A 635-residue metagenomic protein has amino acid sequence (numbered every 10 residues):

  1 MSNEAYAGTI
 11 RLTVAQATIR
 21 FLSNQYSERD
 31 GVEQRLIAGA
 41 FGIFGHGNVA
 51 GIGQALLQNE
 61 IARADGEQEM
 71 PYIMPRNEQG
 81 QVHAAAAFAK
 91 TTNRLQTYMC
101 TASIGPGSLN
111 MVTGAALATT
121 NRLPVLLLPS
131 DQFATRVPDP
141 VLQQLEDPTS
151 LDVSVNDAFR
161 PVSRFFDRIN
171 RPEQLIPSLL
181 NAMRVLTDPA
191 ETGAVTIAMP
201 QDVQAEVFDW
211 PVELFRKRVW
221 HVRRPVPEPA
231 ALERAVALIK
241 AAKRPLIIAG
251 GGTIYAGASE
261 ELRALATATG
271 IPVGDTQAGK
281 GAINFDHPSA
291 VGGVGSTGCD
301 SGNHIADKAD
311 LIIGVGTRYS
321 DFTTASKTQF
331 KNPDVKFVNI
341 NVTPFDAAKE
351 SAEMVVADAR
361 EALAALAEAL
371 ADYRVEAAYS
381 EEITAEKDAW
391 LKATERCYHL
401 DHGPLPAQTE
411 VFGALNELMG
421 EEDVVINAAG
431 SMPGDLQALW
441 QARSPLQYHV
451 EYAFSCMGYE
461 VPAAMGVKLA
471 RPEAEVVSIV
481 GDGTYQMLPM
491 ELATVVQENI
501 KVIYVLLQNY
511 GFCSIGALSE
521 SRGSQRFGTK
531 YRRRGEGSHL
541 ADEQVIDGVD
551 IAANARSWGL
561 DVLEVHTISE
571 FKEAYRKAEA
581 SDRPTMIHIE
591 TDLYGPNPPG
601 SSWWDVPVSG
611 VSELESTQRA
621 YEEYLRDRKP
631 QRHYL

Functional and structural regions predicted by a protein language model:
S2, Y6, N170-E173, P211 (+6 more regions): Phosphate/pyrophosphate-binding active-site segments
S2-R374, A378, A414, L418-E421 (+3 more regions): N-terminal alpha/beta PP-like core and its mobile active-site loop of ThDP/TPP-dependent enzymes
Q16, Q34, A256, N303 (+8 more regions): Conserved structured core elements
A40-I52, K387-P462, V467: Active-site diphosphate/adenylate-binding microenvironment
R136-S150, A347-A348, V356, L363-A364 (+1 more regions): Thiamine diphosphate
A158-F159, D209-F215, K387-A393, A552-A555: Short, basic/glycine-rich phosphate-binding loops at helix/coil junctions that contact nucleotide phosphates
A249-G251, V315, A429, V480-G483: Glycine-rich beta-strand-to-loop/alpha-helix junction loops that act as flexible
A266, I305-A306, Q408, L488 (+1 more regions): Active-site-proximal structural scaffolding
